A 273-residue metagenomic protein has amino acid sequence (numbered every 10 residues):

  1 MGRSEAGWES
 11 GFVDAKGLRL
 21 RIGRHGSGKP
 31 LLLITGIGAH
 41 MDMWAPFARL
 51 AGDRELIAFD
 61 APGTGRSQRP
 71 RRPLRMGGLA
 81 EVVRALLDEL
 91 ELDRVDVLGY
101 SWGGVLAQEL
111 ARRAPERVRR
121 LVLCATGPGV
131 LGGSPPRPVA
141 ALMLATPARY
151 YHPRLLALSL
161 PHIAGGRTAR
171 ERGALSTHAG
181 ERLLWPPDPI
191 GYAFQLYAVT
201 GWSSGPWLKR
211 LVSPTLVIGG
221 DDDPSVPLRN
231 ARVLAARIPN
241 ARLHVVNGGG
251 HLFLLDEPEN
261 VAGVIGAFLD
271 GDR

Functional and structural regions predicted by a protein language model:
D14, L18-R66: Conserved HGGG/HGGXW glycine-rich cap/lid loop of the alpha/beta-hydrolase fold
A58-L98, G263: Active-site loop/oxyanion-hole signature of alpha/beta-hydrolase fold enzymes
G99, G103, A107: Gly/Ala-rich beta-loop-alpha elbow adjacent to hydrolase catalytic centers
Q108, R112, R119-R149: Flexible "cap/lid" loop of the alpha/beta hydrolase fold
G132, H152-W207: Conserved alpha/beta-hydrolase catalytic His-Asp/Glu region
L211, V217-G219: Short beta-strand/loop motif that positions the catalytic acidic residue of the alpha/beta-hydrolase fold
D222-V226: Acidic catalytic loop of the alpha/beta-hydrolase fold
G249-A262: Catalytic histidine-centered segment of alpha/beta-hydrolase-like enzymes
